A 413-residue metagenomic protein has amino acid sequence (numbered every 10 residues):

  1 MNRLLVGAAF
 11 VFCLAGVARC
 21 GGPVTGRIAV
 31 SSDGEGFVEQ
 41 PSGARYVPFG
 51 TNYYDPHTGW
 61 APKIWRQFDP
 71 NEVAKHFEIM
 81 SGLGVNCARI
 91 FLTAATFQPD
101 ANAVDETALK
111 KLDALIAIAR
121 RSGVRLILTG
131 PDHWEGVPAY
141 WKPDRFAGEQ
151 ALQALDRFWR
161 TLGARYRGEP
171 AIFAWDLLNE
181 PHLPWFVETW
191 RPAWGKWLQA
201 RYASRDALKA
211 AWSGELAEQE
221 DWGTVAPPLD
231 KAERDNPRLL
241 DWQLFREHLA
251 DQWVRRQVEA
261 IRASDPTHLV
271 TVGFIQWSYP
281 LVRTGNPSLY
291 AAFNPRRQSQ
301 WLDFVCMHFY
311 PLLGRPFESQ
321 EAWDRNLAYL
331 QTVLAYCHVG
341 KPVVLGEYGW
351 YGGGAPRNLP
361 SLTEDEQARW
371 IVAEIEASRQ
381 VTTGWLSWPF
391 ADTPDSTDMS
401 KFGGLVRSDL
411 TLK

Functional and structural regions predicted by a protein language model:
M1-V6: Bacterial N-terminal signal peptides that target proteins for export
G7-G16: Bacterial N-terminal signal peptides
A18-C20: Boundary at the C-terminal end of the N-terminal hydrophobic targeting segment
R27-L302, G314, G352-A355, L362 (+5 more regions): Active-site mouth of glycoside hydrolases
W175, N179, M307, G346-E347: Active-site flanking residues adjacent to catalytic metal/cofactor-binding acidic residues
E188-P192, L313-T332: Substrate-binding surface in catalytic domains of secreted glycosidases
G273, V344-E347: Active-site neighborhood of phospho(di)ester-bond hydrolases with catalytic His/Asp-centered motifs
A335, P360-R379: Surface-exposed substrate-engagement region within the catalytic domains of secreted or surface-exposed extracellular
